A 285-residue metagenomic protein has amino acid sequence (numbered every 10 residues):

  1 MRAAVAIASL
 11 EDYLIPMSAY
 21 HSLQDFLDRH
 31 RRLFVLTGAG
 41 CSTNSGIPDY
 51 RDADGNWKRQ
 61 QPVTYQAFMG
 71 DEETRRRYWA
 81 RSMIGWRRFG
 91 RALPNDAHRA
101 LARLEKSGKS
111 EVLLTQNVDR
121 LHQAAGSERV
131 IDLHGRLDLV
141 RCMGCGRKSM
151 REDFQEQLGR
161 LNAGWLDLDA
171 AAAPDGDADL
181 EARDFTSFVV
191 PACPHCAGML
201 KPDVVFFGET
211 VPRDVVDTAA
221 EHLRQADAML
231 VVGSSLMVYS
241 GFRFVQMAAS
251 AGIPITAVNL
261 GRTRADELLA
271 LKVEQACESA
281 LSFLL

Functional and structural regions predicted by a protein language model:
S9-L285: Conserved catalytic core of sirtuin-type NAD+-dependent deacylases
